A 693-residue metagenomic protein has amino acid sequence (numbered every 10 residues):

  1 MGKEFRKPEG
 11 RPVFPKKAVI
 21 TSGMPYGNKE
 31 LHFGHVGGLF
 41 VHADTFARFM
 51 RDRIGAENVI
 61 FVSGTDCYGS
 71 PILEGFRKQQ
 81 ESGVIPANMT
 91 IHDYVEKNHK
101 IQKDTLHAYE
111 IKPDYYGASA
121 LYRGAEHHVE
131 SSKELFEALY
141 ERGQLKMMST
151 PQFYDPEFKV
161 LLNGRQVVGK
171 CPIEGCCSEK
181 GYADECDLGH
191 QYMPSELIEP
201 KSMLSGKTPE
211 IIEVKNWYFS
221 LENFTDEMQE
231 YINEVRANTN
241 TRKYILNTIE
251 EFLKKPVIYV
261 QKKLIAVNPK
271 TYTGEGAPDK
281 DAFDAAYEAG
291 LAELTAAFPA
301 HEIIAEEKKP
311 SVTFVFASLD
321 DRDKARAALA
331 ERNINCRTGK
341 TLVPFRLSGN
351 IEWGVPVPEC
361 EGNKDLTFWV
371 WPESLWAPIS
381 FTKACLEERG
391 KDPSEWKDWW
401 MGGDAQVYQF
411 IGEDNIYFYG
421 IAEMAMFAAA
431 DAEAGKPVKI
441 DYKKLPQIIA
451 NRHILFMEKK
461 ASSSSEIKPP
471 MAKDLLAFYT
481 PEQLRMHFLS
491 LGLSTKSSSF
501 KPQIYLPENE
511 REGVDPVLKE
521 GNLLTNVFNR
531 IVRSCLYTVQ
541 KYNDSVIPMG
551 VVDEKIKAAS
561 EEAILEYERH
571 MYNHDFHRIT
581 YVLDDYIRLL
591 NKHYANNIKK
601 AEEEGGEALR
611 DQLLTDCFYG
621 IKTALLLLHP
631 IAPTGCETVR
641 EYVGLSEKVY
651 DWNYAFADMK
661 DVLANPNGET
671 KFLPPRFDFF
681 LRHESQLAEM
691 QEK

Functional and structural regions predicted by a protein language model:
M1-P15, M148-F153, Q166-H190, P200-L204 (+4 more regions): Basic, alpha-helical terminal appendages of large translation-related enzymes
G2-A56, I60-S63, C67, E130 (+4 more regions): Structured secondary-structure scaffolds
H35, S462-S463, K468-K693: Structural preference for alpha-helix termini/caps and helix-kink/transition segments
T65-P71, G75: Short, charge-patterned binding micro-sites
G75-E96: A charged helix-plus-loop insertion that forms the helical arch/lid used to bind and gate nucleic-acid substrates
Y94-L106, Y419: Structured alpha-helical segments in the cores of large, soluble enzyme domains
I101-Y182, T225, Q229-A237, F252: A broadly conserved sequence feature marking short terminus-proximal activation segments in nucleic acid-centric
L162, S178-G181, Y192-M193, T208-I211: Cys/His-rich microdomains that often coordinate metals
